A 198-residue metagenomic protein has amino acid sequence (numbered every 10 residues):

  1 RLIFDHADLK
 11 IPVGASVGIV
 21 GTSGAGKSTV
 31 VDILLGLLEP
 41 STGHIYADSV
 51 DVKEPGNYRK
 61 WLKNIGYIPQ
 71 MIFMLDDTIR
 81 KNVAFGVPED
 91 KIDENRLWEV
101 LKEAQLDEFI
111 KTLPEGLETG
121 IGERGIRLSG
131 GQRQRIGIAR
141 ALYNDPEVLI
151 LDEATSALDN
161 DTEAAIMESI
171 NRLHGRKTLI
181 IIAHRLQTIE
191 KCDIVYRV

Functional and structural regions predicted by a protein language model:
V20-T22: The feature captures the beta-strand-to-loop junction immediately N-terminal to the Walker
L35: Helix-to-loop junction immediately C-terminal to a conserved catalytic motif
H44-K63, A164: ABC ATPase NBD Q-loop/coupling interface
Y46, L62, R80-E123, M167-E168 (+1 more regions): ABC ATPase nucleotide-binding domain helical subdomain, centered on the C-loop/LSGGQ "ABC signature"
Y143-E147, R176: A short, proline-enriched helix->beta-strand linker immediately N-terminal to the Walker B motif in ABC-type P-loop
L149-D152: Catalytic Walker B motif of ABC-type/P-loop ATPase nucleotide-binding domains
R172-I181, I189: Conserved catalytic loops of ABC-family nucleotide-binding domains
